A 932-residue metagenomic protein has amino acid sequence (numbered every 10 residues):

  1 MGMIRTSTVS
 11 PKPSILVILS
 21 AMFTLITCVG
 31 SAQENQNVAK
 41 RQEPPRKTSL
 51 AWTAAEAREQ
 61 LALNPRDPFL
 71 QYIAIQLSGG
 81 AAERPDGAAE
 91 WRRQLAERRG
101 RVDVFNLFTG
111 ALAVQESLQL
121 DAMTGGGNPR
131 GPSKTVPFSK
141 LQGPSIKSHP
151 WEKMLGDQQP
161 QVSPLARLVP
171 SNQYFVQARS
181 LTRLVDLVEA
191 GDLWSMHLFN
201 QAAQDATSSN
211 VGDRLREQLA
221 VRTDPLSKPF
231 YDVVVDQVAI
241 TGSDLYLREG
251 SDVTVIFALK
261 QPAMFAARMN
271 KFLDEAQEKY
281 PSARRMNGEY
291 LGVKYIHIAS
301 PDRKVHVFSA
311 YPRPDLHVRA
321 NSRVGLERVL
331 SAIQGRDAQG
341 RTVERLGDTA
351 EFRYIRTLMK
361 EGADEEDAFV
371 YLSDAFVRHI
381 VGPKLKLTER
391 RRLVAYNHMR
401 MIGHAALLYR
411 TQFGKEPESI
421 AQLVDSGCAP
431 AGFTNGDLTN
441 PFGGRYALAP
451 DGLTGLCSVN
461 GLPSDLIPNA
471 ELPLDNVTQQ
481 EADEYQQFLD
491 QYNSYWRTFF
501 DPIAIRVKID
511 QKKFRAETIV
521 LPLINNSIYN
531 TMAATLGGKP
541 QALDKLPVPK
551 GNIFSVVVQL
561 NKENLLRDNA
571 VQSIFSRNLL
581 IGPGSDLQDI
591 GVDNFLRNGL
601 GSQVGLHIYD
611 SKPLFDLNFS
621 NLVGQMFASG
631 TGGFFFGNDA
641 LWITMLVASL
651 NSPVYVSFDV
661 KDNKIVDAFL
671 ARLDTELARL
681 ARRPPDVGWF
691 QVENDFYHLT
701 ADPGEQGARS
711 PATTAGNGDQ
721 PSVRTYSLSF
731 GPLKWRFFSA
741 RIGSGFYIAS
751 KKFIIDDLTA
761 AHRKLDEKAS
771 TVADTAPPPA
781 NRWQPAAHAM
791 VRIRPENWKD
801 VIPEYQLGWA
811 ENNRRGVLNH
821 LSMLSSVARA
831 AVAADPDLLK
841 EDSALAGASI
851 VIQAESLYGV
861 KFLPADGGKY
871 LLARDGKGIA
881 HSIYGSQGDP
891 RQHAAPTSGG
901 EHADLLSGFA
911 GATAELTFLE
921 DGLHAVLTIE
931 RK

Functional and structural regions predicted by a protein language model:
M1-K12: N-terminal secretory signal peptides that target proteins for export/translocation
L16-T27: Bacterial N-terminal signal peptides
P45-A54: Helix-turn-helix repeat elements of alpha-solenoid scaffolds
G79-L393, M401, G452, L462-K840 (+1 more regions): Signature of soluble extracytoplasmic/periplasmic domains of secreted precursors and cell-surface proteins
V394, H404-Q422, S426, A431-P441 (+3 more regions): Alpha-helix exit/C-cap motif
